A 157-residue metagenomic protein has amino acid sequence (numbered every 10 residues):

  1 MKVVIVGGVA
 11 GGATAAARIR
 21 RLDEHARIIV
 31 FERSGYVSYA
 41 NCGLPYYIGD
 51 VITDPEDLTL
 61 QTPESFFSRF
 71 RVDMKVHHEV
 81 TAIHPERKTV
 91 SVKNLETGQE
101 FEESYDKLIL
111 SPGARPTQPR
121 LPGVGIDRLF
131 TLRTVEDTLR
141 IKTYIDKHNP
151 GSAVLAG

Functional and structural regions predicted by a protein language model:
M1-H77: Beta1-alpha1 glycine-rich phosphate/pyrophosphate-binding loop at the start of Rossmann-like nucleotide-binding domains
V3-V4, E64-A156: FAD-binding core/adjacent interface of flavoenzyme oxidoreductases
